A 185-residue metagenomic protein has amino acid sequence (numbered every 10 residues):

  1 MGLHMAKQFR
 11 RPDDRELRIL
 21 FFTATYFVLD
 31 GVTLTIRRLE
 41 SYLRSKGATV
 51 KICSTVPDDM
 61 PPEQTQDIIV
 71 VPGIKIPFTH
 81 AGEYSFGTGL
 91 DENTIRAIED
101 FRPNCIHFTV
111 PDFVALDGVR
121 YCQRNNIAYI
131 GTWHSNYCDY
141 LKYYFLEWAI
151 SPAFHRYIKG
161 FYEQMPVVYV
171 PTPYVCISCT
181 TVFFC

Functional and structural regions predicted by a protein language model:
M1-P72: N-terminal subdomain of nucleotide-sugar transferases
I19, C105, R120-Y140, Y169: Active-site proximal beta-strand in glycosyltransferases
V32-T35, T55, T109, V168-T172: Replace "coordinates the UDP/GDP/TDP-sugar" with "coordinates nucleotide-activated sugar donors
Q66-R96, F108, I150: A short, charged, and often flexible helix/loop element on the N-terminal side of the glycosyltransferase catalytic
T94-A115, I127-T132: Short N-terminal targeting/anchoring amphipathic segment
R124, S151-V167, V182: Membrane-proximal helix-turn-helix segments that form the acceptor-binding/catalytic region of lipid-linked
A128-I130, C138-G160: Nucleotide-sugar donor phosphate/pyrophosphate-binding loop at the beta->alpha transition of glycosyltransferases
C176-C185: Helix-loop-beta element that forms the nucleotide-linked donor phosphate-binding surface in glycosyltransferases
